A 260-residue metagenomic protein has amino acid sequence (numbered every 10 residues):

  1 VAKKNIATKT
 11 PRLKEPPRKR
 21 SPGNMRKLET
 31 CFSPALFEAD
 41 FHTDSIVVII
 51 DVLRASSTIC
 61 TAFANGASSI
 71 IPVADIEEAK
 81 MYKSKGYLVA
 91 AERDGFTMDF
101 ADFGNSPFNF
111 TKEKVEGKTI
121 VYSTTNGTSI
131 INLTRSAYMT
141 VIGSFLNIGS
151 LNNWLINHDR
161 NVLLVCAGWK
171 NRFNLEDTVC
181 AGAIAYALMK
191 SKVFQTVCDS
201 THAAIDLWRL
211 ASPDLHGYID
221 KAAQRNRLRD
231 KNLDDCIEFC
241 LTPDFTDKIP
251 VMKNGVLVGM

Functional and structural regions predicted by a protein language model:
T8-K19: Short, low-complexity, charge-dense intrinsically disordered segments
K27-E29, S45-V48, S68-I71, G86-A90 (+5 more regions): Structural motif
T30-H42, A55-A67, V73, E77-I120 (+2 more regions): Residues that scaffold, gate, or flank divalent-cation-dependent active/transport sites
D102-M139, N153, H158, L175-M260: Long, charged alpha-helical interface segments
V162-W169, K192-Q195: Glycine-rich anion-binding loop/nest that anchors nucleotide
A167-D177: Phosphate/ribose-phosphate-bearing ligand recognition and processing surfaces, centered on ADP-ribose/NAD(+/P+) systems
